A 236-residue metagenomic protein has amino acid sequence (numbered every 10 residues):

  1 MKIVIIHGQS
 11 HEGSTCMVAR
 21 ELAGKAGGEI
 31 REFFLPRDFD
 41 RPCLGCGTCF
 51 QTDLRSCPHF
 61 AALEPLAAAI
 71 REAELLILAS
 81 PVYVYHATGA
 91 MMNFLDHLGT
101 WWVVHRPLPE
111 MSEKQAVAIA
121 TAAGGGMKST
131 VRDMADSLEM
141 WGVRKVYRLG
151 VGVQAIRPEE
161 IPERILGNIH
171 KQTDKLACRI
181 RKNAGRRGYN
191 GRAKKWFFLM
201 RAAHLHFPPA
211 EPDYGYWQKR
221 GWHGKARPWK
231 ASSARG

Functional and structural regions predicted by a protein language model:
M1-P107, V146, G167-G236: N-terminal beta1-alpha1-beta2 submodule of the flavodoxin-like/Rossmannoid cofactor-binding fold
G89, M127-D133, E159-I161: A short secondary-structure junction signal
P107-V151: Short, glycine-/small-residue-rich phosphate/pyrophosphate-handling segment
A120-G124, E159-L166: Short, surface-exposed loop/turn motifs that are enriched in glycine and acidic residues and include a nearby proline
G152-R157: Active-site rim beta-loop-alpha module in soluble metabolic enzymes
